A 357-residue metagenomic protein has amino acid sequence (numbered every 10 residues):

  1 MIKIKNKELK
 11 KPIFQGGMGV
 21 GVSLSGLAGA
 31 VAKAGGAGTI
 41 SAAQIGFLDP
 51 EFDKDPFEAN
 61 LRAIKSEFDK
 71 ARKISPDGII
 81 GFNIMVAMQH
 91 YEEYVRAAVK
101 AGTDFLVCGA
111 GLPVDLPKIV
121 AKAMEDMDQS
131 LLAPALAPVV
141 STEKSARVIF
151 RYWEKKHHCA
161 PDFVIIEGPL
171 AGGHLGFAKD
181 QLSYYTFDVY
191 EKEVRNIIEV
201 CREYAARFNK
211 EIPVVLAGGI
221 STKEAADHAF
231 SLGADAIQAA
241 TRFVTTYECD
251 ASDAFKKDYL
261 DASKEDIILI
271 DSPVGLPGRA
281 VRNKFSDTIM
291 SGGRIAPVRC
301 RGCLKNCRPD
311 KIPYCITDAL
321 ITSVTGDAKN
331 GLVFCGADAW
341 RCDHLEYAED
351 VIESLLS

Functional and structural regions predicted by a protein language model:
M1-R207: Active-site entrance/lid segments in N-terminal catalytic domains of soluble metabolic enzymes
K3-K7, G19, V164, A217 (+3 more regions): Generic detector of short alpha-helix boundary/capping microenvironments and adjacent low-complexity segments
F14, A171-V215, S221-S357: Conserved active-site-proximal phosphate/metal-binding subdomains
V22, I220-S221: Residue-level detector of alpha-helix initiation sites
